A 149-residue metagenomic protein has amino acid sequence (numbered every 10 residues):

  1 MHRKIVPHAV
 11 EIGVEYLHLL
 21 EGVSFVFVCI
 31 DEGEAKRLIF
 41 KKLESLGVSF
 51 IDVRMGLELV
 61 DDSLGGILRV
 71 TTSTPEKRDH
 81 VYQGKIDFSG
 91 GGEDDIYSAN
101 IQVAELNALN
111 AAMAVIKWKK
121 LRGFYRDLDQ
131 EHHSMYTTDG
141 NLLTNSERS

Functional and structural regions predicted by a protein language model:
M1: Glycine-rich phosphate-binding loop and adjoining beta1-alpha1-beta2 segment of Rossmann-like nucleotide-binding folds
I5-P7: Hydrophobic/aromatic anchor residues within beta-strands of the central parallel beta-sheet of Rossmann-like
A9-Y16: Conserved SAM/SAH-binding loop
L17-S149: Glycine-rich phosphate/adenylate-binding loop
